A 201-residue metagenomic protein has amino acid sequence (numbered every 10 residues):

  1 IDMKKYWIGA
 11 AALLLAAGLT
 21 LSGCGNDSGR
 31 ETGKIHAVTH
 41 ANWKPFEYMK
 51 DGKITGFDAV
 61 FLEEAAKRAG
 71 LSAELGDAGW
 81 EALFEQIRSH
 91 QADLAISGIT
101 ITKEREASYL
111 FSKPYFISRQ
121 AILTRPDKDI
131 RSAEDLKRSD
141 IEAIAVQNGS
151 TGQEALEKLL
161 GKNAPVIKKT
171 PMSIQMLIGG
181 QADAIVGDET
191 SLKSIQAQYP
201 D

Functional and structural regions predicted by a protein language model:
I1-K34: Short, low-complexity disordered leader/linker segments with a strong preference for bacterial N-terminal type II
R30-I99: Extracytoplasmic small-molecule ligand-binding "clamshell" domains of the periplasmic binding protein/Venus flytrap
E47-K50, L62-L71, S139, G149-T170 (+1 more regions): Ligand-binding cleft/hinge of the Venus flytrap
G70-S72, R88-S97, D140-A143, I178-S191: Alpha-to-beta junction loops
L75-Q86, R131, P165-G179: Short helix-initiation/N-cap motifs at beta->coil->alpha
I99-S108, A155-K158, I178-G179, D183-D201: A ligand-binding cleft/hinge motif common to bilobed small-molecule-binding domains
Y109-L123, T170-P171, P200: Short Pro/Gly-enriched coil loops immediately N-terminal to beta-strands
T124-A143: Flexible hinge/capping segments at coil-to-helix
